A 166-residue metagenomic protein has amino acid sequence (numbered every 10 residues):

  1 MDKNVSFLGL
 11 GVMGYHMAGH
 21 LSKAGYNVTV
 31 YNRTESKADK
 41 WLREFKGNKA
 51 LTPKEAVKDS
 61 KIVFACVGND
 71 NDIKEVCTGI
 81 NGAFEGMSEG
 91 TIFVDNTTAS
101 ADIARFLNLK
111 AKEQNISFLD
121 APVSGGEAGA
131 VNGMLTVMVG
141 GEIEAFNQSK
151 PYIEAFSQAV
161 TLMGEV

Functional and structural regions predicted by a protein language model:
M1-K58, I62-A65, T91, T97 (+1 more regions): NAD(P)+-binding Rossmann beta1-loop-alpha1 motif at the extreme N-terminus of oxidoreductases
V12, H16, E55, I62 (+9 more regions): Amphipathic alpha-helical hairpins
M17, K37, T52, D72 (+3 more regions): Hydrophobic alpha-helical segments typical of transmembrane helices and their membrane-interface/capping positions
A18-H20, L42-R43, E75-T78, R105-N108 (+1 more regions): Short amphipathic alpha-helical segments
R43, K58, E85, P151-A155: Solvent-exposed polar/charged
R43-F45, I80, S88-G90, V131-M134: Acidic, glycine-centered active-site loop in nucleotide-sugar glycosyltransferases
P53-I116: Rossmann-fold NAD(P) dinucleotide-binding segment
A99-V166: Rossmann-fold dinucleotide-binding core
